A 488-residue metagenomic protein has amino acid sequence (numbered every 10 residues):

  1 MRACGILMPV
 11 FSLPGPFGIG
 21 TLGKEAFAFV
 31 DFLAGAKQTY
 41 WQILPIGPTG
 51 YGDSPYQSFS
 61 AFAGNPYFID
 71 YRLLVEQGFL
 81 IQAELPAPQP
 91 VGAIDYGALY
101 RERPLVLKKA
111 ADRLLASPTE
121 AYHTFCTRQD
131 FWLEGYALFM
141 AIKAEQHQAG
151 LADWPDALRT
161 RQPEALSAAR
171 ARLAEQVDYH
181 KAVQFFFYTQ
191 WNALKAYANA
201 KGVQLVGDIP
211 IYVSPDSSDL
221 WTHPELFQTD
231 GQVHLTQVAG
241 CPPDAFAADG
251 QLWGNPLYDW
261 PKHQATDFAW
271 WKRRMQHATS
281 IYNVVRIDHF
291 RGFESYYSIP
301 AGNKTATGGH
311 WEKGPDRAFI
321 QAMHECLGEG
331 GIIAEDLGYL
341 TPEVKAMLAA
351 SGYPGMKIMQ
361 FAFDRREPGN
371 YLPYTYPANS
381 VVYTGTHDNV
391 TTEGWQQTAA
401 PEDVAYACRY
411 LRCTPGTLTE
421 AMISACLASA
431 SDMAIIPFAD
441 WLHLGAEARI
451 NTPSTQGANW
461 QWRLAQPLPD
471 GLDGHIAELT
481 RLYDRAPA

Functional and structural regions predicted by a protein language model:
M1-F11, F27: N-terminal regions that are enriched for targeting/export leaders and immediately downstream pro/stem segments
P9, D53-Q184, Y188, V213-I435 (+2 more regions): Alpha-amylase-like alpha-glycosidases and glucanotransferases acting on alpha-linked glucans and related
K24-D31, T189-Y197, K272-R273, L418-M422: Short alpha-helical segments and helix-capping/turn motifs at coil-helix boundaries
K24-T49, S280-Y282: Catalytic domains of carbohydrate-active enzymes, especially glycoside hydrolases
A34, W191-N199, H324, L348-A349: Surface-exposed amphipathic alpha-helices with a cationic face
G35, A141, L158-R159, W462 (+2 more regions): Domain-scale activation on soluble regions of proteins
L44, Q204-V206, P210, V284 (+1 more regions): Outer-envelope exported proteins of Gram-negative bacteria
H180-V213: Conserved, well-ordered alpha-helix/loop/beta-strand core segments that scaffold catalytic motifs
